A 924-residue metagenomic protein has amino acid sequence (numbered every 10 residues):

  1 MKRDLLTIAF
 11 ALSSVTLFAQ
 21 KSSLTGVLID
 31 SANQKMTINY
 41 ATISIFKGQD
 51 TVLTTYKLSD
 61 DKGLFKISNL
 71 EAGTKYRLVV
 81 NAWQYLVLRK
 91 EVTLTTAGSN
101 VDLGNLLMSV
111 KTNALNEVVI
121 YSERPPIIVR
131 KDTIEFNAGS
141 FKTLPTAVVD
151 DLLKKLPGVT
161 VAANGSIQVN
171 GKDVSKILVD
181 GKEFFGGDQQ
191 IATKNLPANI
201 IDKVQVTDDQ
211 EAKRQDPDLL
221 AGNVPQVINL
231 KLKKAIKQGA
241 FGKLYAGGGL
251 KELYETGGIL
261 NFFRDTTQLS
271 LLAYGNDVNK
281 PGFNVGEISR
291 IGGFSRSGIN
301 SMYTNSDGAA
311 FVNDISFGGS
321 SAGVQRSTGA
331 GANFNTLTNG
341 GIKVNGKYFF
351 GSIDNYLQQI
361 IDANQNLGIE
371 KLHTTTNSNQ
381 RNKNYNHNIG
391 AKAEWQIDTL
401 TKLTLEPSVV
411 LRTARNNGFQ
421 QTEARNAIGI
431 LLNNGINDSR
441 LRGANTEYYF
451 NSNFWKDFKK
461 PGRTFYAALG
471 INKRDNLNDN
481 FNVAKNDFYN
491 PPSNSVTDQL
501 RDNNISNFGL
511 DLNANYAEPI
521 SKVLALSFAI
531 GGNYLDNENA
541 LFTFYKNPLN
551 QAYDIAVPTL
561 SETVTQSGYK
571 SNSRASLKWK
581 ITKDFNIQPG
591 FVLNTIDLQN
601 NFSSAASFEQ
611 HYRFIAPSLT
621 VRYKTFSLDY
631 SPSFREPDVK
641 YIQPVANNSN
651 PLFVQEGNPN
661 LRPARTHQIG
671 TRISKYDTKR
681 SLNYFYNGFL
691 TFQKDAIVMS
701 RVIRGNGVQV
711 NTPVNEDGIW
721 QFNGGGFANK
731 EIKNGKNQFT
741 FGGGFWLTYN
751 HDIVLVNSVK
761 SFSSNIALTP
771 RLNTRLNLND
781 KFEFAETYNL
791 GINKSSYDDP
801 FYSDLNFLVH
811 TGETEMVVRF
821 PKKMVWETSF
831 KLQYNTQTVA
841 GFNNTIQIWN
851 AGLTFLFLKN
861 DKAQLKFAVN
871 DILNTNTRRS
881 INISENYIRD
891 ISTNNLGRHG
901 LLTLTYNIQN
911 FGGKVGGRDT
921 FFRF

Functional and structural regions predicted by a protein language model:
Q20, V27, K62-L64, G73 (+17 more regions): Membrane-proximal, glycine/serine-rich, low-complexity loop/turn segments characteristic of large bacterial
A32-G48, V129: Short, ordered, surface-exposed loop/turn motifs in non-cytosolic proteins
F46-V52, T74-E91: A short, solvent-exposed loop/turn motif at the edges and junctions of modular extracellular/periplasmic domains
G48-L64: Short, acidic Ser/Thr/Gly-rich low-complexity loop/linker segments typical of extracellular and cell-surface proteins
A322-V324, R381-K383, R440-A444, D502-S506 (+9 more regions): Replace "Gram-negative outer membrane beta-barrel proteins" with "bacterial and organellar outer membrane beta-barrel
N377, G509-D511, I555-E562, E656 (+2 more regions): Outer membrane beta-barrel strand-and-loop segments of large Gram-negative receptors, especially TonB-dependent
Q499, A525-R622, S803: Signature of Gram-negative outer-membrane beta-barrel scaffolds
R771-R775, N779-L790, D804-F924: Conserved C-terminal beta-signal and adjacent last beta-strands/turns of outer-membrane beta-barrel proteins
